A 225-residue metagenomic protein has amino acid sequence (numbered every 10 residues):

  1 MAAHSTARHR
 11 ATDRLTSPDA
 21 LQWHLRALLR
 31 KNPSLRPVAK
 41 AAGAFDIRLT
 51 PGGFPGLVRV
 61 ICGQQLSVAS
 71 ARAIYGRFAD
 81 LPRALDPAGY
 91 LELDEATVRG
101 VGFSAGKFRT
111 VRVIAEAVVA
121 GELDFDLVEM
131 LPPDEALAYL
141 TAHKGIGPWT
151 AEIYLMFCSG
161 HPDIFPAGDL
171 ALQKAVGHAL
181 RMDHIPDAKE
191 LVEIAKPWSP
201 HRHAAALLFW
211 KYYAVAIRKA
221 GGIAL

Functional and structural regions predicted by a protein language model:
M1-F45, D134, P148-L225: C-terminal accessory module of base-excision DNA glycosylases/AP lyases that mediates lesion recognition and DNA
L15, S34, V38, L66-S67 (+1 more regions): Alpha-helical ds-nucleic-acid-binding substructure associated with the helix-hairpin-helix region of base-excision DNA
Q22-W23, G52-G56, E92, D134-L137: Alpha-helical scaffolds flanking conserved acidic
L49, A69-A73, L85, G106 (+3 more regions): Alpha-helix N-cap and coil->helix boundary residues
T50-Q65: Alpha-helical scaffold segments that form or flank carboxylate-/histidine-based iron centers
L57-R59, V98, A195-K196: Amphipathic alpha-helical segments that form the core helices of the histone-fold
V58, V111-I114, V176: Buried hydrophobic packing segments
C62, E95, V119, L123 (+2 more regions): A broad detector of the eukaryotic-type serine/threonine protein kinase catalytic domain
